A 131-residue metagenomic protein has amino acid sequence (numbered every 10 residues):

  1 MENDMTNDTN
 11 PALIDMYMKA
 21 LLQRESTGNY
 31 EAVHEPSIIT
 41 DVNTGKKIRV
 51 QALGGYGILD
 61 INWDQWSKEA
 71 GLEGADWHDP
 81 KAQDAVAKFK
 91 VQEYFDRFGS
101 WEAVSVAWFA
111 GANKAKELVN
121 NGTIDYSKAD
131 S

Functional and structural regions predicted by a protein language model:
M1-A52, D60-A85, F89-S131: Non-catalytic cell-wall polysaccharide-engagement segments
G57: Short aromatic/basic micro-patch
